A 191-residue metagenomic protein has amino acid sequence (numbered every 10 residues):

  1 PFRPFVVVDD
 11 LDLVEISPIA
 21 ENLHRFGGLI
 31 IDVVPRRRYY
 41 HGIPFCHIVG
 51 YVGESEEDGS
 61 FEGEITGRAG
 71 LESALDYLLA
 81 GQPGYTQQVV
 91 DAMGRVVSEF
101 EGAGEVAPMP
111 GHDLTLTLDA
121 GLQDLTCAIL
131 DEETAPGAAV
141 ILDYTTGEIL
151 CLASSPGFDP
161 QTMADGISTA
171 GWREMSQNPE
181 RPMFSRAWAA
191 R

Functional and structural regions predicted by a protein language model:
P1-G111: Small/polar-residue-rich segments within soluble enzyme cores
V7, F158, W188: Short clusters of hydrophobic/aromatic residues that line enzyme substrate/ligand-binding pockets
D10-D12, V34-R36, Y51-S55, D119-G121 (+2 more regions): Solvent-exposed coil/turn segments that connect beta secondary-structure elements in extracytoplasmic/periplasmic
G27-V33, Y51-S55, G137-A139, T162-D165 (+1 more regions): Short, surface-exposed linear patches
H41-F45, M93, V97, E101 (+3 more regions): Charge-rich, low-complexity amphipathic helices in intrinsically disordered tails/linkers adjacent to domains
I65-M93, E133-T162: Carboxylate/His-rich catalytic cores and anion/metal-binding grooves
E105-E148, L152, A164-R191: Active-site loop and adjoining helix of the penicillin-binding protein/serine DD-peptidase-beta-lactamase fold
